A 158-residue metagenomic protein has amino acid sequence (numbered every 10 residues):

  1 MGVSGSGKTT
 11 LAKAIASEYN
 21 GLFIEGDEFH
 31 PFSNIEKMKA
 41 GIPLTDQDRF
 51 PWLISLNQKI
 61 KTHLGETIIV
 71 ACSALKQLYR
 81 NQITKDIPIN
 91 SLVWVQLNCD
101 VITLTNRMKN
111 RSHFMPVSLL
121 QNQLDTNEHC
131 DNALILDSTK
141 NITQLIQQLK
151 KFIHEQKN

Functional and structural regions predicted by a protein language model:
V3: P-loop (Walker A) phosphate-binding loop of NTP-binding proteins
K8: Conserved lysine of the Walker
K13-Q58: Conserved substrate/cofactor phosphate-moiety recognition/catalytic segment in nucleotide-dependent phosphotransferases
F23, L92-Q96, A133-I135: Conserved beta-strand scaffold positions in the cores of enzyme catalytic domains, especially in NTP/NDP-utilizing
F29-H30, A74-K76, N98-T103: Conserved nucleotide-binding/hydrolysis micro-motifs of P-loop NTPases
Q47-I89: Glycine-rich phosphate-binding loop used to anchor ATP phosphates in small-molecule kinases, encompassing both
I87-R107: Conserved phosphate-donor/acceptor-positioning beta-strand/loop module used by diverse small-molecule
N110-F152, Q156: Small-molecule kinase domains that catalyze NTP-dependent phosphoryl transfer to phosphate-bearing small molecules
